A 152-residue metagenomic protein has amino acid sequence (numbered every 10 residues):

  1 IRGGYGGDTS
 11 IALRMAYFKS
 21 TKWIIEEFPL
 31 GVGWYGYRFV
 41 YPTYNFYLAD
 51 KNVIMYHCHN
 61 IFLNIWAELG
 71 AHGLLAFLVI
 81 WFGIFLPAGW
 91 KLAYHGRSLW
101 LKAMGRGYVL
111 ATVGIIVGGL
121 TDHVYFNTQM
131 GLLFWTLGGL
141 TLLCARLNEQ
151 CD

Functional and structural regions predicted by a protein language model:
R2-K19, W23-L69, L92: Long extracytoplasmic/lumenal interhelical loops at the membrane interface of multi-pass membrane proteins
S10, N64, K102, G118-G119 (+1 more regions): Residue-level recognition of hydrophobic positions within alpha-helical transmembrane segments
K19, W23, N60-N64, L69 (+5 more regions): Feature representing long, continuous alpha-helical segments
I24, I84-K91, I116, L120 (+1 more regions): Hydrophobic membrane-targeting alpha-helices
G33, L74-A76, F126: Extended hydrophobic-aromatic, low-complexity segments
P42, F46-L48, G83-A88, G105 (+2 more regions): A short hydrophobic/aromatic micro-motif that marks alpha-helical segments and, especially, helix-coil
L69-V113: Hydrophobic transmembrane alpha-helices and their immediate junctions
I80, R106-D152: Transmembrane alpha-helices of multi-pass inner-membrane enzymes
